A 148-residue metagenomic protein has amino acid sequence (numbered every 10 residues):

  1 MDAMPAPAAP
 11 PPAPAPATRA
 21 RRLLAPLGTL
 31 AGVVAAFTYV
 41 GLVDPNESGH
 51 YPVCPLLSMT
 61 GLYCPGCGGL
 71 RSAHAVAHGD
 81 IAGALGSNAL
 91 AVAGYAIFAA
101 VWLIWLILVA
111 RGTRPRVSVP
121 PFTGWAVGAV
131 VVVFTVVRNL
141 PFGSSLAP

Functional and structural regions predicted by a protein language model:
M1-R19: Terminal targeting segments of Actinobacterial cell-envelope proteins
P11-P12, P45-P52: Short Cys/His-rich Zn2+-coordinating modules
R21-Y39, N88-P115, V131: Short Fe-S-cluster ligation motifs
H50-C54, A84-A89, R116-V119, L146-P148: Non-cytosolic membrane-interface motifs at loop->transmembrane helix junctions
H50-G86: Extracytosolic (periplasmic/ER-lumenal) interhelical loops and adjacent juxtamembrane/interface segments of multi-pass
H78, I107-R114, P141-S144: Juxtamembrane transmembrane-helix termini
R114-V130: Interfacial loop-to-transmembrane junctions
T135-P148: Juxtamembrane boundary at the C-terminal end of a transmembrane helix
